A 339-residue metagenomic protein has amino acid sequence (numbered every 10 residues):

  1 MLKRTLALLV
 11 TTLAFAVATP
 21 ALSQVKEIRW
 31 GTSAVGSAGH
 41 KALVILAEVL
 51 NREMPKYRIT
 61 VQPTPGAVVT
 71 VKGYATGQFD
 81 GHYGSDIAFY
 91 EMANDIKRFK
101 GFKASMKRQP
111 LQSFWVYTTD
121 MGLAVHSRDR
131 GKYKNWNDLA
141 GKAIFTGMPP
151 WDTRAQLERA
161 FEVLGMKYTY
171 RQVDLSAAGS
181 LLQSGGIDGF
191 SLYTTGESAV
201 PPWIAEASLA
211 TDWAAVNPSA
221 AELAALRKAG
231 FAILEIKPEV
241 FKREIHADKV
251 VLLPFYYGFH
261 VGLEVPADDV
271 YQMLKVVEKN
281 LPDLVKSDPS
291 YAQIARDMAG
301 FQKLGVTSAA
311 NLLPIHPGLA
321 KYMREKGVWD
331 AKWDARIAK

Functional and structural regions predicted by a protein language model:
M1-L9: Bacterial N-terminal signal peptides that target proteins for export
F15-S23: Sec/Tat signal peptide C-region and signal peptidase I cleavage site
V25-E53, Y57-T60, M121-S184, T194-T195 (+2 more regions): Bilobed "Venus flytrap"/periplasmic-binding protein-like clamshell domains and structurally analogous long
A42-T76, H82, I245-A247, A338: Extracytoplasmic small-molecule ligand-binding "clamshell" domains of the periplasmic binding protein/Venus flytrap
E48-K56, A75-F79, N94, R128 (+5 more regions): Sec-exported extracytoplasmic/periplasmic mature domains
D86-I87, D95-A104, Q112, V125-D129 (+1 more regions): Pocket-lining segment of extracytoplasmic ligand-binding domains
K134-N135, A140-L157, G230-A299: Ligand-binding clefts/hinges and TM-proximal coupling segments of bilobed small-molecule sensing domains
A177, T194-A215, A225-R227, D268-K339: An extracytoplasmic/periplasmic, membrane-proximal ligand-sensing/linker region
